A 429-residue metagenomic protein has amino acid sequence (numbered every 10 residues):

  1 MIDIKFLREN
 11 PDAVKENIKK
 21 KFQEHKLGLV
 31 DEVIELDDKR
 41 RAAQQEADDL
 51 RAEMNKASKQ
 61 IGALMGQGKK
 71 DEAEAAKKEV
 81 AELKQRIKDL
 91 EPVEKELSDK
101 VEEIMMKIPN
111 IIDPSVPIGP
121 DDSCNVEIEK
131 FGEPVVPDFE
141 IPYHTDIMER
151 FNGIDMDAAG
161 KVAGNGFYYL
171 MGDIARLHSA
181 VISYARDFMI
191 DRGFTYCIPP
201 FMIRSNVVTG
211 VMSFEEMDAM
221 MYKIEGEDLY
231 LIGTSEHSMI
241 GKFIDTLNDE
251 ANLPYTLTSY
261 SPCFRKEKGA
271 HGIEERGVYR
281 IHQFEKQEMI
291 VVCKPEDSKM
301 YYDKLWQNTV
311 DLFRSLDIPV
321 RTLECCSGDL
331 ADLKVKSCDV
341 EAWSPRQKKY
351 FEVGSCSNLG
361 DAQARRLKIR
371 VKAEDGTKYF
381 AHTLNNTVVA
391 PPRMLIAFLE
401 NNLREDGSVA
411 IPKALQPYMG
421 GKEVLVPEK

Functional and structural regions predicted by a protein language model:
M1-P134, E149, G153: N-terminal alpha-helical targeting/anchoring segments
L27, K130-K429: TRNA-recognition modules of translation machinery and tRNA-sensing kinases, especially anticodon-binding
